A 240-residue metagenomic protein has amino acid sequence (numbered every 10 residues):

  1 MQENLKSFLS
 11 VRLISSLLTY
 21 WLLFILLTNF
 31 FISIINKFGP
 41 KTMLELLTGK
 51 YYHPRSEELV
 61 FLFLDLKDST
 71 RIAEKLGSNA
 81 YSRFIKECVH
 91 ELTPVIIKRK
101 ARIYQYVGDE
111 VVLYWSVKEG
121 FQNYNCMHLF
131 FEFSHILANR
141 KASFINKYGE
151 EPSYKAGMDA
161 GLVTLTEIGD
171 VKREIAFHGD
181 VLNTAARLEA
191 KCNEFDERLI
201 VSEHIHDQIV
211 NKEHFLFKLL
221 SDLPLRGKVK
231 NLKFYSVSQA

Functional and structural regions predicted by a protein language model:
Q2-E57: Regulatory cytosolic signal-relay segments
H53-H128: Catalytic NTP-binding/metal-coordinating core of nucleotidyl cyclase/transferase enzymes
Y81, C126-A142, H178: DHp/HisKA dimerization helices and adjoining segments of the cytosolic kinase module in bacterial two-component sensor
R99-N125, K141-D180: Catalytic core of nucleotidyl cyclases, primarily class III adenylyl/guanylyl cyclases
A138-N139, V163, A185, N193 (+1 more regions): Cytosolic nucleotide-binding catalytic cores of signal-transduction proteins
D159, D180-E203: Catalytic/regulatory signature loops of cyclic-dinucleotide turnover enzymes and related class III nucleotidyl cyclases
E194-A240: Cytosolic regulatory/linker segments at or just downstream of nucleotide-handling modules in signal-transduction
